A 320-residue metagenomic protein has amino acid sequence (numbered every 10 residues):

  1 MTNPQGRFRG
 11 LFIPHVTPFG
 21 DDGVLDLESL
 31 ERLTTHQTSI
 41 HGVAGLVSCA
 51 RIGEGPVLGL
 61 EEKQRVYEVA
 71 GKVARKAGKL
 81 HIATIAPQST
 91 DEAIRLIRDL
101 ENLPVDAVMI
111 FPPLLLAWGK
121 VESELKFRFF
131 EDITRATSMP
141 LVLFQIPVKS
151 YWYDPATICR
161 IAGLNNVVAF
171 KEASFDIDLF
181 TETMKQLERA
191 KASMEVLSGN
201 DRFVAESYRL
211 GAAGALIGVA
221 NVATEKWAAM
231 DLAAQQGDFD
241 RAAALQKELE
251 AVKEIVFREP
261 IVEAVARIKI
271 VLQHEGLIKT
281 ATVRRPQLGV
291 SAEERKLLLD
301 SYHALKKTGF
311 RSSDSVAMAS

Functional and structural regions predicted by a protein language model:
T2-S150, L288, S312: Active-site beta->alpha loop and helix N-cap motifs at the rims of alpha/beta catalytic domains
R7, F12-P18, H36-V43, R51 (+2 more regions): C-terminal alpha-helical cap/extension of soluble enzyme domains
D21, L27, L60, P155 (+2 more regions): Alpha-helix N-capping/helix-start residues
L30, Y67, A93, F130 (+4 more regions): A general structural signal for well-ordered alpha-helical segments in protein cores
E31, Q64, E68, I94 (+4 more regions): Generic alpha-helical structural signal
H41-G42, G78, P104, N165 (+4 more regions): Glycine-centered loop/turn motif at secondary-structure junctions
D132-R135, P147-K253, F257-P260: Catalytic alpha/beta core domains of metabolic enzymes, predominantly
